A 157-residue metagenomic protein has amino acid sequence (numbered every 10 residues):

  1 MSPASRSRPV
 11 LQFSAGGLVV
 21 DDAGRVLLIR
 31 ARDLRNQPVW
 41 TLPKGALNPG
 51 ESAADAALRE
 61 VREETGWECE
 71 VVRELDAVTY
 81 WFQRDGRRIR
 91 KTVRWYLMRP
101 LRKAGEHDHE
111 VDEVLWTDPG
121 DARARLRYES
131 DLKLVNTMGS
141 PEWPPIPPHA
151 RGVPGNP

Functional and structural regions predicted by a protein language model:
M1, V10-L11, R151-N156: Intrinsically disordered, low-complexity mixed-charge segments
S2-L42: N-terminal strand-loop-strand
S7, R32, A46, I89 (+4 more regions): Residue-level signature of transmembrane alpha-helix interfaces in integral membrane proteins
R35, L75, T79, Y96 (+3 more regions): Residue-level signal for alpha-helical context at structural boundaries
L47-K133: Unchanged
A124-P157: Charged phosphate-binding loop/patch that engages nucleotide di/tri-phosphates or the phosphate backbone of nucleic
